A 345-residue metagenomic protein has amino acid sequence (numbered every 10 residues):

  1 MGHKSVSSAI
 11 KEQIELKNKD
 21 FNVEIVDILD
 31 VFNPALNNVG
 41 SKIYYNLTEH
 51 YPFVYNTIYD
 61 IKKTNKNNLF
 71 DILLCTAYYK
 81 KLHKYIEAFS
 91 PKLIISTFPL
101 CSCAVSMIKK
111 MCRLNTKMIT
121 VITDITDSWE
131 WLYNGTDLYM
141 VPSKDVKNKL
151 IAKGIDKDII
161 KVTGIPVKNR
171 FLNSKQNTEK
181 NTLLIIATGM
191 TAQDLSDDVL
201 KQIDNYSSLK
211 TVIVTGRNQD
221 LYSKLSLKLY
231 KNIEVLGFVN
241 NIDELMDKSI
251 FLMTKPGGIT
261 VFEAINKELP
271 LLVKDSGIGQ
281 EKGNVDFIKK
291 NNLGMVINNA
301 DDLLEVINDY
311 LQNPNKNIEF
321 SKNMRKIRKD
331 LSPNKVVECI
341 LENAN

Functional and structural regions predicted by a protein language model:
M1, V6, T57-K153, I159: Active-site and donor-binding regions of nucleotide-sugar-utilizing enzymes
A9-H83, E87: Conserved N-terminal ligand/cofactor-binding loop architecture of enzyme catalytic domains
I159, P166-E179: Acidic anion/phosphate-binding donor-loop and adjacent secondary structure in glycosyltransferase catalytic cores
T178-K248: Donor-nucleotide binding loops and adjacent catalytic segments primarily of GT-B fold Leloir glycosyltransferases
D247-G257: Acidic donor-binding loop of glycosyltransferase active sites
L252-T254, P270-G279: Short hydrophobic beta-strand element within catalytic cores of glycosyltransferases and related nucleotide-activated
K316-D330: A short, well-ordered alpha-helix in the C-terminal region of glycosyltransferases
K329-N345: C-terminal alpha-helical cap of glycosyltransferases
